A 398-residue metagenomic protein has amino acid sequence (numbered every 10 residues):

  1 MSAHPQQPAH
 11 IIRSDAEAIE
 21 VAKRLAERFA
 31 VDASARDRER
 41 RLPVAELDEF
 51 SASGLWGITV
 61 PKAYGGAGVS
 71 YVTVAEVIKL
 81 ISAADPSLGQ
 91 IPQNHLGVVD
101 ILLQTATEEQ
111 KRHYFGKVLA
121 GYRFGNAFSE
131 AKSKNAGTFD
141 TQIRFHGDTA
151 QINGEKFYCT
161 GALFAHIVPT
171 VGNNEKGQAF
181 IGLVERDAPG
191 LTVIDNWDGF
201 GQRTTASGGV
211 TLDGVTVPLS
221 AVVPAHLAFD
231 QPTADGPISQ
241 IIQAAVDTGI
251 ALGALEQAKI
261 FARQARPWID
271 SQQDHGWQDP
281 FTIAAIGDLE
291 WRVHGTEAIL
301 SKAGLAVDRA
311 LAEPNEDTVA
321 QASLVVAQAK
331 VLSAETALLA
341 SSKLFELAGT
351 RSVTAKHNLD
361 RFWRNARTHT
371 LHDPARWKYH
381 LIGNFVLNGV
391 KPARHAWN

Functional and structural regions predicted by a protein language model:
M1-E20, A396-N398: Basic/polar N-terminal segments that are highly enriched at the extreme N-terminus, encompassing both cleavable
S34-D37, H294-A329, F345-T350: C-terminal helix-coil-helix/basic helical segment that borders enzyme active sites and/or dimer interfaces and provides
V44-A52, I58-E155, T160: Glycine-rich flavin
F157-A162, S239-I242, H372: Glycine-rich phosphate/pyrophosphate-binding beta-alpha loops
Y158-V193: A short core secondary-structure module
G199-H294: Glycine-rich beta->alpha junctions and the first turn(s) of the following alpha-helix
G249-L252, G287-H294, A327, V331-L338 (+1 more regions): Generic structural signal for well-ordered, non-transmembrane alpha-helical segments in soluble/cytosolic regions
A348-N398: Glycine-rich phosphate/cofactor-binding loops in nucleotide/flavin-utilizing enzymes
